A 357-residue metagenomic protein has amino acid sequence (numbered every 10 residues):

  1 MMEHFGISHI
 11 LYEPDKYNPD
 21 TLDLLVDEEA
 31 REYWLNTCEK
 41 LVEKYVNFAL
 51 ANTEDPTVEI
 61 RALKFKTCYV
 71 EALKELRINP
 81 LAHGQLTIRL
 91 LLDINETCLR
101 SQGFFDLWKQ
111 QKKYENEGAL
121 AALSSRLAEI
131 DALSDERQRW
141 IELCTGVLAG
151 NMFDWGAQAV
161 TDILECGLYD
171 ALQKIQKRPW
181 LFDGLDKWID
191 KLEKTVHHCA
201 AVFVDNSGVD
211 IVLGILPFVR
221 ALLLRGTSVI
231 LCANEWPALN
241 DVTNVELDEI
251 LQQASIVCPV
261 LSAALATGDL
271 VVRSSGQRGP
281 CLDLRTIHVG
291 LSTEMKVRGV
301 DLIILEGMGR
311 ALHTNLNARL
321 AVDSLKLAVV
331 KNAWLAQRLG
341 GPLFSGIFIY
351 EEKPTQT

Functional and structural regions predicted by a protein language model:
M2-E3, A233-E235, V242-T357: C-terminal functional extensions of proteins
I7, Y12-C199: Electropositive, gly/pro-rich neighborhoods at or near active sites that engage anionic ligands
L181-L185, I215, I287: Amphipathic coiled-coil/heptad-repeat helices and related helical stalk/stem segments that mediate oligomerization
C199, T227-I230, D323: Residues at the starts of beta-strands that form the adenosine-phosphate
C199-N206, C232: Short glycine-rich or small-residue beta-strand-to-loop segments that form or flank ligand, phosphate, metal/Fe-S
V204-L216, W236-L239, M308-H313: Gly/Ser/Thr-rich loops at beta-strand to alpha-helix junctions that form or flank small-molecule/cofactor-binding
G208-L231: Histidine-anchored nucleotide/phosphate-binding helix
